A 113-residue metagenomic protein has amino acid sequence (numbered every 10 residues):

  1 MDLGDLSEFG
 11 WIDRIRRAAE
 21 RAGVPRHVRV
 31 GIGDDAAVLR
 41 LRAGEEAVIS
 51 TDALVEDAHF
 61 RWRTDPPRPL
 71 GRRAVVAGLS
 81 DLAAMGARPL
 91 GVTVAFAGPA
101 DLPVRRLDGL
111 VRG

Functional and structural regions predicted by a protein language model:
M1-R68, M85, V94: Extreme N-terminal cap/leader segments of soluble proteins
D65-G113: A glycine-rich phosphate/pyrophosphate-binding beta-strand-loop-alpha-helix module
